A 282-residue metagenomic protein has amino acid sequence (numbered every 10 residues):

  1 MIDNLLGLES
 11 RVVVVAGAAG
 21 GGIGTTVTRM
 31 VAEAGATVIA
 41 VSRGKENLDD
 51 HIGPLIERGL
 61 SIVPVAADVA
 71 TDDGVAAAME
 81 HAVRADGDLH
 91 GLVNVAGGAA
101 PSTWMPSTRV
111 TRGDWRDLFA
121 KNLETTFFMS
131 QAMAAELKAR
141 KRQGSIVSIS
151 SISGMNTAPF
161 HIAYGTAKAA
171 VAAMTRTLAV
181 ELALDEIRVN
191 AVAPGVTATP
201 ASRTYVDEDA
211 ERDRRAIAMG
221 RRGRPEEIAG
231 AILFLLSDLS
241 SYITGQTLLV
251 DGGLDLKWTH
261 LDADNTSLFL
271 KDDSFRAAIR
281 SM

Functional and structural regions predicted by a protein language model:
L6-I39: Canonical Rossmann dinucleotide-binding motif of NAD(H)/NADP(H)-dependent dehydrogenases/reductases, specifically
A16, S130, A167, T175: Active-site helix of classical SDR
A34-D50: Conserved glycine-rich Rossmann-like NAD(P)H-binding loop of the short-chain dehydrogenase/reductase
T103-S107, T111-F119, D213: Substrate-binding pocket helix/loop in short-chain dehydrogenase/reductase
A135, V180-L184, S241: Alpha-helical segment proximal to the catalytic Tyr-Lys
S151: Residue(s) in the substrate-gating loop at a strand-loop-helix junction that position the organic substrate next
A191, E211-I243, V250-G252, A277-M282: C-terminal helical subdomain
